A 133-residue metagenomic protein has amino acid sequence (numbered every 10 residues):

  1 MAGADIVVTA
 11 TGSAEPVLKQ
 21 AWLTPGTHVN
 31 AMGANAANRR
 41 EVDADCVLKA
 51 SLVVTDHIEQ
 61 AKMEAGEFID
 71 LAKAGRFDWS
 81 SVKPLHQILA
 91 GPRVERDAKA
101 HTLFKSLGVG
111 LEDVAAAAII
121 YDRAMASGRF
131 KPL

Functional and structural regions predicted by a protein language model:
M1-A2, L23, V47: A short, aliphatic-rich alpha-helical micro-motif
M1-I6, Y121: Short intrinsically disordered, low-complexity coil segments enriched in acidic
D5, T9, E64-G66: Extended alpha-helical regions
D5-V7, T27-N30, L52-V53, H101-T102: Structural motif
I6, G12-H28, E41: Rossmann-fold NAD(P) dinucleotide-binding segment
T9-A10, K105: Short beta-strand segments
T11-S13, G33-A34, I58: Short glycine-/small-residue-rich Rossmann-like dinucleotide-binding loops
A36-L133: Adenosine-phosphate binding glycine-rich loop
